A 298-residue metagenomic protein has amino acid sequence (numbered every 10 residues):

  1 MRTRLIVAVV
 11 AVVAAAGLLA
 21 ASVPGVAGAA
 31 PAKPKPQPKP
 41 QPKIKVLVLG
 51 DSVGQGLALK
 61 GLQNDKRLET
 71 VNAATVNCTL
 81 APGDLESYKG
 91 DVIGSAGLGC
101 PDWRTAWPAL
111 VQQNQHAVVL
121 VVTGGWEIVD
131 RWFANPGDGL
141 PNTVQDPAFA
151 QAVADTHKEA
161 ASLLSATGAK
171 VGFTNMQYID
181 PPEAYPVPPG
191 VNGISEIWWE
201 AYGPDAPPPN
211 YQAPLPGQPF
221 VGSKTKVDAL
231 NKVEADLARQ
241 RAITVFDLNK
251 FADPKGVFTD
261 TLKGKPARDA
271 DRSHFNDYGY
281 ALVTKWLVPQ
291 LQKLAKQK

Functional and structural regions predicted by a protein language model:
M1-A29: Secretory targeting and sorting signals
M1-V12, A106-W107, A148-F149, G222: N-terminal export and membrane-targeting signals
L18-P42, K298: C-terminal region of N-terminal signal peptides and the immediate post-cleavage residues of exported proteins
K43-L49, V53-P147: Conserved SGNH/GDSL esterase-like catalytic core that processes O-acyl groups on lipids and polysaccharides
V48, G56-K60, D102, A106 (+7 more regions): Extracytoplasmic/secreted proteins, especially bacterial periplasmic and envelope-associated proteins
L140-Q151, Q218-G222: The substrate-binding groove and active-site-proximal loops of carbohydrate-active enzymes, especially glycoside
A166-K170: A short helix->loop->beta-strand "cap" motif at the edges of active sites that frequently abuts
I179-K298: Catalytic His-Asp segment of secreted/periplasmic serine-dependent ester chemistry enzymes
